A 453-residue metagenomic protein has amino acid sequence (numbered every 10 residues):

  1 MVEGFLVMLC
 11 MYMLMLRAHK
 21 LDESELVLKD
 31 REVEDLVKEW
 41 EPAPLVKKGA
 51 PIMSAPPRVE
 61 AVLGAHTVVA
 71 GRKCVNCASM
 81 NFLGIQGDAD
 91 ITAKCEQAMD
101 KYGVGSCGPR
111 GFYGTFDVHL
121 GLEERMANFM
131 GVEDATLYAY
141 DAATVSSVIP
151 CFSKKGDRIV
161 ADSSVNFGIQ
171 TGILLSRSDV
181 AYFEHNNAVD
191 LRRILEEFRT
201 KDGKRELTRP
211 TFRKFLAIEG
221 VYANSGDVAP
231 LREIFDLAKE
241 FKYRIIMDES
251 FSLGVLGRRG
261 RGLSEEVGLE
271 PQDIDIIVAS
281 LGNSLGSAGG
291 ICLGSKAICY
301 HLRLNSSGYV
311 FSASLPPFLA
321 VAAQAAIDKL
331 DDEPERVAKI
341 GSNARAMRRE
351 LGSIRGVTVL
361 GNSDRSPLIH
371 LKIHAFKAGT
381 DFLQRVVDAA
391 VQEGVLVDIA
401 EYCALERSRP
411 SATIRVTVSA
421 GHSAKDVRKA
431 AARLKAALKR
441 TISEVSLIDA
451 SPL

Functional and structural regions predicted by a protein language model:
M1-M8, Y12-L14, A89, Q97 (+4 more regions): PLP-dependent enzyme catalytic core of the Aspartate aminotransferase-like
V2-V104, Y243: N-terminal "arm"/small-domain region of PLP-dependent enzymes with the aminotransferase-like
L14, A93-Y140: Conserved N-terminal alpha-helix of the aminotransferase class I/II PLP-enzyme fold
K48-G49, A55-P56, I85, A338-R348 (+5 more regions): Conserved PLP-binding catalytic core of the aspartate aminotransferase-like
Y140, A161-R177: Substrate-binding/gating loop at the entrance of the active-site cleft, primarily in PLP-dependent aminotransferase-like
I149-F167, A188: Conserved PLP-anchoring active-site segment centered on the Schiff-base-forming lysine
A181, H185-M247: Active-site phosphate-binding strand-loop segment of PLP-dependent enzymes
F241-R244, F251, L256-R365, L371-A378: Active-site C-terminal subdomain of aminotransferase-like
